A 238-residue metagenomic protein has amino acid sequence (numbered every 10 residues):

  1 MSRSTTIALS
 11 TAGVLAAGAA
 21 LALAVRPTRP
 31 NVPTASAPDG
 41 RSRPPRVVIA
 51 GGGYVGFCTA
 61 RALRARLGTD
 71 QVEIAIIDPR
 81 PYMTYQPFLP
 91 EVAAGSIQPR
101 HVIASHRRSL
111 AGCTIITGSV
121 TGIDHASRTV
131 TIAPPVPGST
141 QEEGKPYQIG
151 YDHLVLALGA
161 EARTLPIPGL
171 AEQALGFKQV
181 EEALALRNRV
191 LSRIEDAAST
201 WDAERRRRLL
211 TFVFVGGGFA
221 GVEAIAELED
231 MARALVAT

Functional and structural regions predicted by a protein language model:
T5-P44, C113-V213, M231: FAD-binding core/adjacent interface of flavoenzyme oxidoreductases
L15, A19-L21, A37-G122, F212-V213 (+1 more regions): Beta1-alpha1 glycine-rich phosphate/pyrophosphate-binding loop at the start of Rossmann-like nucleotide-binding domains
